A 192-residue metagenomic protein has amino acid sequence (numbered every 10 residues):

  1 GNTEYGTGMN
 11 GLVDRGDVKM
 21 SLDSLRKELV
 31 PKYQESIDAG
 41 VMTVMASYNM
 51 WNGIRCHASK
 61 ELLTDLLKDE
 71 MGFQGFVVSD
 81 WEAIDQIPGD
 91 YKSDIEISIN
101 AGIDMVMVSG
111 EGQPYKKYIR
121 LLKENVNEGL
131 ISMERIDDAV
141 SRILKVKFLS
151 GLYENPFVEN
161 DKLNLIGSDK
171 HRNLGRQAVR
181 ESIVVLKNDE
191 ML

Functional and structural regions predicted by a protein language model:
G1-L192: Glycoside hydrolase catalytic-domain context in secreted enzymes
